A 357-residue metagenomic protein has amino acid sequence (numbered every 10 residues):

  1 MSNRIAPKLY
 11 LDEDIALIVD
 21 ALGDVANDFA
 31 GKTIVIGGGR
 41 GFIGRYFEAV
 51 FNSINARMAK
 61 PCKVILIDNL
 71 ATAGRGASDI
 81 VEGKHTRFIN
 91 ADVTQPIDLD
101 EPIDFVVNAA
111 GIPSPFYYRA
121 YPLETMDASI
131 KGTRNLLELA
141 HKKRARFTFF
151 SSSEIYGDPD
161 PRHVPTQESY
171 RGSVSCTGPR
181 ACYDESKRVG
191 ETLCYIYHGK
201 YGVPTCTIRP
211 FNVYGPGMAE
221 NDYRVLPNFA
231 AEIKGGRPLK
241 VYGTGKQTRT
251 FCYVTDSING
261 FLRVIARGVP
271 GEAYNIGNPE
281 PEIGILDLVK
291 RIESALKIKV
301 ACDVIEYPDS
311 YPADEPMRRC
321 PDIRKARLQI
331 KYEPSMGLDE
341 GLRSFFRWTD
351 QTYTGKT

Functional and structural regions predicted by a protein language model:
M1-F211: N-terminal Rossmann-like NAD(P)+-binding domain of SDR-like oxidoreductases, especially those catalyzing
M1-L17, A21-D28, C320-T357: C-terminal amphipathic/interface module of NAD(P)-dependent oxidoreductases and related NAD-binding regulators
F47, F261-I265, V289-I292, L342-T349: Hydrophobic "lid"/C-terminal helical patch of Rossmann-like NAD(P)-dependent dehydrogenase/epimerase domains
A73-G74, V254, A273, P308-E333 (+1 more regions): Conserved C-terminal active-site "lid" loop/helix of NAD(P)H-dependent oxidoreductases that clamps the redox cofactor
A120, A128-K131, A181-D184, N221-R224 (+5 more regions): Residue-level signal for the nucleotide or nucleotide-sugar donor/cofactor binding architecture
D160, R188, P204, V213-N228 (+7 more regions): Glycine/proline-rich active-site loop of Rossmann-fold NAD(P)-dependent oxidoreductases
F229, R267-Y311, I323: Mid/C-terminal beta-alpha module of Rossmann-like enzyme folds, strongest in SDR-family dehydrogenases/epimerases
S257, F261, I276, L288 (+2 more regions): Non-catalytic, hydrophobic alpha-helical segments
